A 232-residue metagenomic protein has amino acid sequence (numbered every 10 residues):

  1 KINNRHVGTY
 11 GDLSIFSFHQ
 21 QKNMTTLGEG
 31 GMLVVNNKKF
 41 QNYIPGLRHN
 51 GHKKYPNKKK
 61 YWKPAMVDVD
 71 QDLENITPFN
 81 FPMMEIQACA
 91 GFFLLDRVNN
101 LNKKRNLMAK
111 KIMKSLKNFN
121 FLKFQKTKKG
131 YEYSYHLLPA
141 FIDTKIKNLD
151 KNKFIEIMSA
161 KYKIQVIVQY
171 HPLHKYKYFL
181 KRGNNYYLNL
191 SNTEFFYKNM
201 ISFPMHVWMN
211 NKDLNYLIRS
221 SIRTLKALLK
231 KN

Functional and structural regions predicted by a protein language model:
I2-N3, Y10-L137: Active-site region of PLP-dependent enzymes
N3-R5, T9-G11, V67-N75, K129 (+1 more regions): Active-site-adjacent capping/gating segments
I44, D150-K161, I218-S221: Short amphipathic alpha-helices in soluble, non-transmembrane regions that often serve as interface/regulatory elements
N50-M66, K111-L116, K153-I201, L229-N232: Conserved PLP cofactor-binding pocket of PLP-dependent enzymes
P139-K145: C-terminal lobe
K145-K153, N210-N215: Short, conserved charged micro-motifs
N211-K231: A short beta-strand-loop micro-motif that forms or neighbors metal/cofactor- and ligand-binding patches at active-site
